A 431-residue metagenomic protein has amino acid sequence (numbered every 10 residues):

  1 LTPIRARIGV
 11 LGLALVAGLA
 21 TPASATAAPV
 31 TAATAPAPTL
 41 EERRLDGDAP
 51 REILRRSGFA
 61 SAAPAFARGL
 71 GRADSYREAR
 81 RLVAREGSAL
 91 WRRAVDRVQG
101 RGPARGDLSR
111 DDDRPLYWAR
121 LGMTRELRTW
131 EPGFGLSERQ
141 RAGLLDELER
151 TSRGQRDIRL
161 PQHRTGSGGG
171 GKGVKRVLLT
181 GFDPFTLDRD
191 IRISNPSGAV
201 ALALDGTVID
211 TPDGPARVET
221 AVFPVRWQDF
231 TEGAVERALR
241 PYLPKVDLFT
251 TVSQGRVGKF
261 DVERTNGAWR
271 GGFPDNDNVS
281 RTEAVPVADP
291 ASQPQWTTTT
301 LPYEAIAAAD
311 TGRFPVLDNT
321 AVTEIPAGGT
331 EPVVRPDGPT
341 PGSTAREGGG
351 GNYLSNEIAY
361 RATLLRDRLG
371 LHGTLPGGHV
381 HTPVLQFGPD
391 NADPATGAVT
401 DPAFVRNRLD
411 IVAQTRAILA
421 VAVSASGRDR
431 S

Functional and structural regions predicted by a protein language model:
L1-P29: Secretory targeting and sorting signals
A33-P341, A345, A362-T363, D367-R368 (+4 more regions): N-terminal catalytic or cofactor-binding beta/alpha core of small enzyme domains
G350-A362: Substrate-gating cap/lid alpha-helix
H381-P383: Core alpha/beta catalytic barrel or barrel-like domain that forms the active/cofactor pocket in diverse metabolic
Q386-N391: Short active-site-adjacent structural elements
P394: Histidine-centered catalytic/metal-binding microenvironments
